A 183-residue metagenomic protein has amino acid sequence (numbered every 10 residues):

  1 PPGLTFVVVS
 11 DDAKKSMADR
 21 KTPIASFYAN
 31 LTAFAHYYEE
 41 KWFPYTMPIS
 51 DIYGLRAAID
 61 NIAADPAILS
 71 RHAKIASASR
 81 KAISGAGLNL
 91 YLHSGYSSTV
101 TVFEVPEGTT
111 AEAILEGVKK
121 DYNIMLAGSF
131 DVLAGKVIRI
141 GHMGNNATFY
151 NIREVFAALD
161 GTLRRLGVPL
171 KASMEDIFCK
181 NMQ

Functional and structural regions predicted by a protein language model:
P1-K81: Active-site C-terminal subdomain of aminotransferase-like
V9, F103-E107, G144: Short beta-strand-to-loop capping motifs
I59, V100-V102, R139-G144: Short glycine-rich or small-residue beta-strand-to-loop segments that form or flank ligand, phosphate, metal/Fe-S
G87-Y91, I124-S129: A short linear hydrophobic-aromatic micro-motif
N89-D121: Conserved PLP-binding catalytic core of the aspartate aminotransferase-like
H93-G95, D131-A134: A short beta-turn/loop motif at secondary-structure boundaries
K119-L126, D160-L163: A common structural junction motif
V132, K136-Q183: PLP-dependent enzyme catalytic core of the Aspartate aminotransferase-like
